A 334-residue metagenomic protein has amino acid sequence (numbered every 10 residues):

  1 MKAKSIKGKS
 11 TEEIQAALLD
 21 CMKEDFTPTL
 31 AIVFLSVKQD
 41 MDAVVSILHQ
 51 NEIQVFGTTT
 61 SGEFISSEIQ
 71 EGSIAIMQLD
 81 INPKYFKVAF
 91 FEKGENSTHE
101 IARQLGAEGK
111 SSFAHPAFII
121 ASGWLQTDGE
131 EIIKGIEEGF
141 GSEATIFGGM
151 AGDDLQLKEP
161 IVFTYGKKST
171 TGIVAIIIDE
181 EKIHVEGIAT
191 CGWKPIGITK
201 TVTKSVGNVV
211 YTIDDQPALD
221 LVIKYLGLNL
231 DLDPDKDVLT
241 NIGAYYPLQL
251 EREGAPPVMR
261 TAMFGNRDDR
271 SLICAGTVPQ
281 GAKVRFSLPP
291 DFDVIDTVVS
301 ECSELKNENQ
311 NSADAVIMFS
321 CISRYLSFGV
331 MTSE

Functional and structural regions predicted by a protein language model:
M1-A43, I47-Q54, T58-A117, A121-G329 (+1 more regions): Small-residue-enriched flexible segments
